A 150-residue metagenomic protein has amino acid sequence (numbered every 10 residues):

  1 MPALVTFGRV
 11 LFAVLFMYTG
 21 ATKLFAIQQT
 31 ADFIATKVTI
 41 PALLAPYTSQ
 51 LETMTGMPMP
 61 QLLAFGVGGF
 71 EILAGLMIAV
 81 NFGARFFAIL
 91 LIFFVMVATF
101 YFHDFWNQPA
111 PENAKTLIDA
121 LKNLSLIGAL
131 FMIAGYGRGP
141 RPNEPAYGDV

Functional and structural regions predicted by a protein language model:
M1-L73, A79-V150: Extended, low-polarity transmembrane helix blocks
